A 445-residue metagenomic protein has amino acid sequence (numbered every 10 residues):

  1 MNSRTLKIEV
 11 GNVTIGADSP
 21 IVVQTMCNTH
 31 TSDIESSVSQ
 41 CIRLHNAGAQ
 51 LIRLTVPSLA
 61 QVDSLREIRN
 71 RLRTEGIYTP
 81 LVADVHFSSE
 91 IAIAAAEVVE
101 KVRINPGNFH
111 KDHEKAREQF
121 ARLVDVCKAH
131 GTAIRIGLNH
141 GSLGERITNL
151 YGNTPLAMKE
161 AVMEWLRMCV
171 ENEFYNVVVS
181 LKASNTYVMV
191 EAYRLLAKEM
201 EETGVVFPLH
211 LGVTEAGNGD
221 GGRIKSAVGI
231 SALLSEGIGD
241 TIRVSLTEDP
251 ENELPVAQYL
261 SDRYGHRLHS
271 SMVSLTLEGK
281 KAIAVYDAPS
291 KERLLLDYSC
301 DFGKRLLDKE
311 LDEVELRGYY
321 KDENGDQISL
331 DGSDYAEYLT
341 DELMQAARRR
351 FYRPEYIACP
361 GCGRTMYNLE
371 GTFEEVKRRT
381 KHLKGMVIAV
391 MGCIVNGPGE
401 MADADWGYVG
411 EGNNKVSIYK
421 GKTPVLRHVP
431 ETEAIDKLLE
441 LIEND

Functional and structural regions predicted by a protein language model:
M1-T25, K128, H266-T276, E374 (+1 more regions): N-terminal amphipathic alpha-helix/helix-capping segment at the start of soluble metabolic enzymes
T5-T29, L65-R66, A133-Y151, A284-A288: N-terminal small/glycine-rich loop or linker at the start of catalytic domains across soluble metabolic enzymes
V23, D84, I136, V179 (+6 more regions): Conserved, mostly hydrophobic/aromatic
N28, N46-L72, P106-E114, V177-T186: Glycine-rich, proline-tolerant flexible connector loops at the mouths of alpha/beta enzymes
A60-A83, R122-G131, L196-V205, V376: Alpha-helix-loop-beta-strand connector modules within alpha/beta enzyme cores
R73, A96-V102, K128-H130, M200-E201 (+4 more regions): Glycine-enriched alpha-helix->loop->beta-strand junction motifs that scaffold or abut catalytic
T79-R135: Hydrophobic or amphipathic alpha-helical targeting/insertion segments
N139, R146-L383, V387-V390: Catalytic alpha/beta core domains of metabolic enzymes, predominantly
